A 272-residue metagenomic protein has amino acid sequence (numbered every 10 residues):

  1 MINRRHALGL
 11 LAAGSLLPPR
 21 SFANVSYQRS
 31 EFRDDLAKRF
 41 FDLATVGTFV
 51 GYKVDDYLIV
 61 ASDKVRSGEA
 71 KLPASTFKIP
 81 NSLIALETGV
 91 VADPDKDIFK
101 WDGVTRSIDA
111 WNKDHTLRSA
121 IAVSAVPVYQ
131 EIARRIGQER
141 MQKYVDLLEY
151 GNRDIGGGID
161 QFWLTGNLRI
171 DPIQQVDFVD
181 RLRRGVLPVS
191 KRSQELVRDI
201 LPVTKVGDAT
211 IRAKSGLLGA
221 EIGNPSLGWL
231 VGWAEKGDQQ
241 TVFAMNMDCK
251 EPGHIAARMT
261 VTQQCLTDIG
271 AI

Functional and structural regions predicted by a protein language model:
M1-G14: N-terminal secretory signal peptides and thylakoid transit peptides that target proteins across membranes
H6, V25-A37, A70, R134-G137 (+2 more regions): Structured C-terminal helix/loop/strand segments within mature extracytoplasmic catalytic/sensor domains
Q28-V65, V231-A234, M245: A short, well-structured edge-of-sheet supersecondary motif
A70-P94, A120, F243: Active-site SXXK
E87-G103, V189-S193: Short, well-structured active-site flanking segments
D109, K113-L117, Y129-R184: Mid-domain, small-residue-enriched loop/turn segments at the edges of structured enzyme/sensor domains
T116-S124: Short helix- or helix-capping micro-motifs that position conserved polar/aromatic residues at function-defining sites
